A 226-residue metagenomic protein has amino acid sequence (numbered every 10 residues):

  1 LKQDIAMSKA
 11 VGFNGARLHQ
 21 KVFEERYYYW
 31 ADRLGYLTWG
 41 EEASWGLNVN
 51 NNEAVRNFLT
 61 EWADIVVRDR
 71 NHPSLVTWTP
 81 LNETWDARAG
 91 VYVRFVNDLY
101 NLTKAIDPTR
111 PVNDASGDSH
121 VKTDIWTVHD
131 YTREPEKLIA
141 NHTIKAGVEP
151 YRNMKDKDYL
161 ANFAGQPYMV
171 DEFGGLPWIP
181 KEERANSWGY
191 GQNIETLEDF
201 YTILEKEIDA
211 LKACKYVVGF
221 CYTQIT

Functional and structural regions predicted by a protein language model:
L1-I125, H129-K137, A161-G165, I194-T196: Active-site mouth of glycoside hydrolases
K9, V76-W78, N101, I139-T226: Substrate-binding clefts and catalytic carboxylate motifs of secreted carbohydrate-active enzymes
